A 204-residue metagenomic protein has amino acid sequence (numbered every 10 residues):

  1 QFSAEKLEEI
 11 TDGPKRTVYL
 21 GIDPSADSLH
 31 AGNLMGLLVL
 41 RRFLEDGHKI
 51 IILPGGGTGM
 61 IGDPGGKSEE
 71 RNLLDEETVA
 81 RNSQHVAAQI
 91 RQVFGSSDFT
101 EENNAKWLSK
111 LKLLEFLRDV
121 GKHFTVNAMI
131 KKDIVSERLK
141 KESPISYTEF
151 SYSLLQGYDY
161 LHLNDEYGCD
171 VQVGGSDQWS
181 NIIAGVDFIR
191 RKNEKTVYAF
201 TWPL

Functional and structural regions predicted by a protein language model:
Q1-P24, N193-T196: Non-catalytic terminal extensions that flank enzyme cores
G13-G21, F43, I50, G157-E166: Short, hydrophobic/aliphatic alpha-helical segments
P14-L20, I52-K67: A short glycine/small-residue-enriched secondary-structure motif
R16, H48, S97-F99: Short, well-ordered coil/turn segments that N-cap beta-strands
D23-N33: Short, glycine-rich nucleotide/cofactor-binding loops
A31-I52: Histidine-anchored nucleotide/phosphate-binding helix
I51, G57-T58, T78, Q84-F94 (+2 more regions): Alpha-helical recognition segments enriched in aromatics with Gly/Pro capping that present substrate-recognition
P64-A80: A charged helix-plus-loop insertion that forms the helical arch/lid used to bind and gate nucleic-acid substrates
